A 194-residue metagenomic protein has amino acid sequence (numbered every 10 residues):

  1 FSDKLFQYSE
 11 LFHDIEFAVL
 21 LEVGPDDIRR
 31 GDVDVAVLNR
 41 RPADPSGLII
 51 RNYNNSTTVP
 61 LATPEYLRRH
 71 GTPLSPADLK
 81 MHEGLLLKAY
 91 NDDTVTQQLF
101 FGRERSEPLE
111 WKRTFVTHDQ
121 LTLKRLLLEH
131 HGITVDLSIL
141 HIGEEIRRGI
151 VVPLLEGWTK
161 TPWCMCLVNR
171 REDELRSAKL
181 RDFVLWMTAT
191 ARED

Functional and structural regions predicted by a protein language model:
F1-P45: Central regulatory/effector-binding core of bacterial HTH transcription factors
L20-E22, L38, L87, L154 (+1 more regions): Conserved beta-strand termini and adjacent loop/short-helix elements that scaffold enzyme active sites in alpha/beta
I28-R30, P42-G132, S138-P162, E193-D194: C-terminal regulatory
V37, V135-D136: Conserved beta-strand positions in the central sheet of alpha/beta enzyme cores
V152-D194: A late-sequence structural motif
